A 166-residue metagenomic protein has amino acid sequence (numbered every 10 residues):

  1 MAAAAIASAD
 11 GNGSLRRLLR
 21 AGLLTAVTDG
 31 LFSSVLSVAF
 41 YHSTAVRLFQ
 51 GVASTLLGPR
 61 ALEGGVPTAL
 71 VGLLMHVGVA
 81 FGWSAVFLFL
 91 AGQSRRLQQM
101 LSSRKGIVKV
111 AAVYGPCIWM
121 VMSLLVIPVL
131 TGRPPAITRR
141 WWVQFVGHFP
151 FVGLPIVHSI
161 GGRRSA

Functional and structural regions predicted by a protein language model:
A9-H42: N-terminal signal-anchor transmembrane alpha helix
L15, L19-L23, A69-L74, V108-V113 (+1 more regions): Hydrophobic alpha-helical transmembrane segments
A26-G30, G115-L125: Aromatic-anchored segments of alpha-helical transmembrane domains
V38, H42-P67: Extracytosolic (periplasmic/ER-lumenal) interhelical loops and adjacent juxtamembrane/interface segments of multi-pass
A39, L62, S123-F145: Interfacial helix-loop-helix junctions of multi-pass membrane proteins
V71-G92: Hydrophobic alpha-helical transmembrane segments
G82-A85, G147-G161: Hydrophobic cores of alpha-helical transmembrane segments in multi-pass inner/ER membrane proteins, independent
Q93-C117: Internal alpha-helical transmembrane segments of multi-pass membrane proteins
